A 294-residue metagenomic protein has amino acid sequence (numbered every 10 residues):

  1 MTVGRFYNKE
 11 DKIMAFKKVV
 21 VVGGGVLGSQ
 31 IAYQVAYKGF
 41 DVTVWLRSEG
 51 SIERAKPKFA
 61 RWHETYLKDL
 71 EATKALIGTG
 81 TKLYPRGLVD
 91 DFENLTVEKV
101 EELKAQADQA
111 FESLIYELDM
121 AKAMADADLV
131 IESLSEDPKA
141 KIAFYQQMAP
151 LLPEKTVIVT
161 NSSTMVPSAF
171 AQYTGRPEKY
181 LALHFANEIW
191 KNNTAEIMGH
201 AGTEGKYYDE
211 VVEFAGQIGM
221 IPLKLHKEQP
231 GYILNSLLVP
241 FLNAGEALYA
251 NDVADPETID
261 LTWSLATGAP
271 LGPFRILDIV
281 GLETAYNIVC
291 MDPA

Functional and structural regions predicted by a protein language model:
G24-G25: Glycine-rich Rossmann-fold phosphate-binding loop(s) that bind the pyrophosphate of adenine dinucleotide cofactors
G28-S29: N-terminal Rossmann-fold NAD(P) dinucleotide-binding loop
V35: Aromatic pocket-lining residues of Rossmann-like dinucleotide-binding sites
V42: Short beta-strand element of Class I
R47-G50, R54, T65-V157: Rossmann-like NAD(P)-binding element
L134, V157-K227, N235: Rossmann-fold dinucleotide-binding core
M198, K224-A294: Substrate-binding/catalytic subdomain of NAD(P)-dependent oxidoreductase enzymes
